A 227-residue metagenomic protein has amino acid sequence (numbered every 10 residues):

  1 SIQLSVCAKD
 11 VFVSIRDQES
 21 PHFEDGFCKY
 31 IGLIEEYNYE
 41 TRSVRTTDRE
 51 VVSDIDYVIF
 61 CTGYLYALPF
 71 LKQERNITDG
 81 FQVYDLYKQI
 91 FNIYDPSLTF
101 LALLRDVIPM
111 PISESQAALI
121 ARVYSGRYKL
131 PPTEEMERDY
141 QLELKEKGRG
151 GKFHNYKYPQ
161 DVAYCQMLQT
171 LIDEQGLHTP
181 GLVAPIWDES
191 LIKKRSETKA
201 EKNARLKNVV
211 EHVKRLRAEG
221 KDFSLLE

Functional and structural regions predicted by a protein language model:
S1-I2, A118: Short, hydrophobic alpha-helix immediately C-terminal to the catalytic nucleophile
I2-T78, V123-V183: A Rossmann-like FAD-binding core segment of flavoenzymes
D54-Y57, Q82, Q116-L119: Non-catalytic alpha-helical scaffold/packing segments enriched in small hydrophobic residues
C61-I108: FAD-site-proximal beta/loop scaffold in flavoenzymes
S97-E227: C-terminal, flexible cofactor-proximal segment of oxidoreductases
